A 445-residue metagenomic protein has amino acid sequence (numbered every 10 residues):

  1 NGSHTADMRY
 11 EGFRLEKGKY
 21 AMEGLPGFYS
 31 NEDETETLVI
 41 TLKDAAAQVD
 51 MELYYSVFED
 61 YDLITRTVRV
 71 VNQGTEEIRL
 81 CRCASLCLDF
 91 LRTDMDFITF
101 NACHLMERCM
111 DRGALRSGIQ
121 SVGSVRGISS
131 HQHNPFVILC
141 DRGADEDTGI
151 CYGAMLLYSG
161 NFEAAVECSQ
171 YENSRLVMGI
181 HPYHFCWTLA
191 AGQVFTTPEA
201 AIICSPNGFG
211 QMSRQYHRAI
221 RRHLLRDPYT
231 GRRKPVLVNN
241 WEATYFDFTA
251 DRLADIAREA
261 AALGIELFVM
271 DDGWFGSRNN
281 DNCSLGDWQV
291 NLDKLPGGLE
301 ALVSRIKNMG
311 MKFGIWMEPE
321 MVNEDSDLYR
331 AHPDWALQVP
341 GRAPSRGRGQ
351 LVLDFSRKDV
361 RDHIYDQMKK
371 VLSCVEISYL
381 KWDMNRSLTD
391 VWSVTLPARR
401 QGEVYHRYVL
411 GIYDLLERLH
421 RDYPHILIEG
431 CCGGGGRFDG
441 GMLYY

Functional and structural regions predicted by a protein language model:
N1-G24, P135-A165, C204-P228, V236 (+4 more regions): Glycine-rich, aromatic-flanked loop segments that form ligand/cofactor-binding clefts across common enzyme folds
N1-S169, Y183-F185: Polysaccharide-binding surfaces and accessory modules of carbohydrate-active proteins
A6-D7, W187-P206: Short Pro-Gly-centered flexible turn/kink motifs
I64, R79, T196, G264 (+3 more regions): Short loop/turn motifs at secondary-structure junctions
Q73, C83-S85, G273-F275, E318-E320 (+2 more regions): An acidic- and aromatic-residue-enriched active-site/binding cleft used to recognize and process polar
Q170-A190, H425: Short acidic, Pro/Gly- and aromatic-enriched capping/linker segments at domain boundaries
N240, T244-R330, A336-L337, D362-D366 (+1 more regions): Aromatic- and glycine-enriched glycan-recognition loops and surfaces that form the carbohydrate-binding subsites
N291-G298, L302-N308, Y329-Y445: Active-site neighborhood of glycoside hydrolase catalytic domains
